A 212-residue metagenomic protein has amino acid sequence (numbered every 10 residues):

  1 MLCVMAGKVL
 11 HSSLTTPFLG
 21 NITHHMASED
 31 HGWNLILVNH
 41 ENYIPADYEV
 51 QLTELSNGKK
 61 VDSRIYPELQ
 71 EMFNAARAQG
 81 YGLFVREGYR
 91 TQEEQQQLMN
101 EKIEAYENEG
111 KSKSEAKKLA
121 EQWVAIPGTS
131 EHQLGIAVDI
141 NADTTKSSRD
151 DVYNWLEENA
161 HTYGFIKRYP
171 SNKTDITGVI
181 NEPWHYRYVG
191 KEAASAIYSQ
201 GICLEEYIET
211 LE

Functional and structural regions predicted by a protein language model:
M1-E212: Extracytoplasmic cell-surface/polysaccharide-interacting catalytic and binding patches
